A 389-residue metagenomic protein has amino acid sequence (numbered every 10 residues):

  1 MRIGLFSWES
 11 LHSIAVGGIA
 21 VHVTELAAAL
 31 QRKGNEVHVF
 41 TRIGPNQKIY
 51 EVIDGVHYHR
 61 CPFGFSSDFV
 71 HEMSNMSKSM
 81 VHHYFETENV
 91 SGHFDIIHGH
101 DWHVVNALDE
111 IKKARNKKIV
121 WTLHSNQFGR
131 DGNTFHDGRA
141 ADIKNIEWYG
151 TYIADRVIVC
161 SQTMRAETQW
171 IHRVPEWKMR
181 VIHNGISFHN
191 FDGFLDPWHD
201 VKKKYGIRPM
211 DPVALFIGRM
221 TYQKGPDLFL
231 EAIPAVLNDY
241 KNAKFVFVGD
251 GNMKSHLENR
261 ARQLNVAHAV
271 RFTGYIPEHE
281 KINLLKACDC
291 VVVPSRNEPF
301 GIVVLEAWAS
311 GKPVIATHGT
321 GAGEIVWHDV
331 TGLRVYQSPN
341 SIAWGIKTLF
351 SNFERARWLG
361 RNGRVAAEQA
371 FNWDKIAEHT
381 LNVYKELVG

Functional and structural regions predicted by a protein language model:
M1-Q47, D54-H57: N-terminal subdomain of nucleotide-sugar transferases
K118, F128-Y149: Nucleotide-sugar donor phosphate/pyrophosphate-binding loop at the beta->alpha transition of glycosyltransferases
G138, D192-I207: A short helix/loop element that forms part of the nucleotide-sugar donor recognition site in Leloir-type
T163, G185: Carbohydrate-associated surface elements
Y275-I276, N283-C288: Short alpha-helical donor nucleotide-sugar binding micro-motif in glycosyltransferases
R296: Aromatic "clamp/platform" in nucleotide-sugar-dependent glycosyltransferases that forms part of the donor/acceptor
P313-A316, V326: Short hydrophobic beta-strand element within catalytic cores of glycosyltransferases and related nucleotide-activated
H328-D329, L333-P339, T348-F353: Conserved acidic donor-binding segment of nucleotide-sugar-dependent glycosyltransferases
